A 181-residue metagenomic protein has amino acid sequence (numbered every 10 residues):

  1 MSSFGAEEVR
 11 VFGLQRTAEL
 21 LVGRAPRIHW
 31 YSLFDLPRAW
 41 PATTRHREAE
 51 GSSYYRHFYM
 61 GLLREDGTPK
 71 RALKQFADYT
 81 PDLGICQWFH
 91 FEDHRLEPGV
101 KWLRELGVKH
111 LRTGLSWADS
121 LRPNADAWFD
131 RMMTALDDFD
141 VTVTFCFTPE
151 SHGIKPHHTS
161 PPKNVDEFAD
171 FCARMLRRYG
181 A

Functional and structural regions predicted by a protein language model:
M1: Acidic/histidine-rich catalytic cores of soluble enzymes
F4-Q15, L20-A25, H29-W88, H94 (+6 more regions): Aromatic-rich peripheral "rim/lid" segments of glycoside hydrolase catalytic domains that contact and position glycan
V100-A181: Substrate-binding cleft and catalytic face of glycoside hydrolase catalytic domains, especially the flexible beta-alpha
